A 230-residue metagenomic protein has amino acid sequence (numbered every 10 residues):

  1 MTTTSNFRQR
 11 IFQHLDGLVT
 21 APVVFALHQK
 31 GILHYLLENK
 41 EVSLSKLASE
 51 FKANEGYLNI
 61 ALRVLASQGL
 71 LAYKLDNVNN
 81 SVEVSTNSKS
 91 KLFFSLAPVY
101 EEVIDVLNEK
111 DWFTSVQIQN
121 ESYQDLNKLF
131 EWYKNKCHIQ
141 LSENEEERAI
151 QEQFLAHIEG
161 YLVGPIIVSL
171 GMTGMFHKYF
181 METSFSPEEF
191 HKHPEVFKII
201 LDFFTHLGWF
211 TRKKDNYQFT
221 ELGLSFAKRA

Functional and structural regions predicted by a protein language model:
M1-A230: N-terminal accessory segments
